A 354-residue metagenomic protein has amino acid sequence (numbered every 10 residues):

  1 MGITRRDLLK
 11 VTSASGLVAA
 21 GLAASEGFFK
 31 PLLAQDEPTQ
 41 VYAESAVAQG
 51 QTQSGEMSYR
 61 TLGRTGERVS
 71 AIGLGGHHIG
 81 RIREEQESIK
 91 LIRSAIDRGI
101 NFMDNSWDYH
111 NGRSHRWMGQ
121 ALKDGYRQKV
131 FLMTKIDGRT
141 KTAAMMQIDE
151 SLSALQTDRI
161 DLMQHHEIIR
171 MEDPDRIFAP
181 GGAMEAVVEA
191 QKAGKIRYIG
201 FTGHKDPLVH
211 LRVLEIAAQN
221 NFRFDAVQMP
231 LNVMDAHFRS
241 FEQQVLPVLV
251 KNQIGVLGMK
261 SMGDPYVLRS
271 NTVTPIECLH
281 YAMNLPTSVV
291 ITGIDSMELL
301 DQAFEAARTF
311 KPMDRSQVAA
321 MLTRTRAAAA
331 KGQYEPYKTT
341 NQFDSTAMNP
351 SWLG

Functional and structural regions predicted by a protein language model:
G2-K129, A186, K192: N-terminal binding-site loop/beta-alpha segment at the start of enzyme catalytic domains that lines or forms
V11, S15-A19, A23-F28, N220 (+1 more regions): Structured C-terminal cap/extension of enzyme domains
S58, S88-I92, S114-A121, Q147-S151 (+6 more regions): A general structural detector for well-ordered alpha-helical segments in enzyme core domains, enriched
L62, L74, M103, M118 (+6 more regions): Conserved, mostly hydrophobic/aromatic
G75-E85, K135-T142, R269: Active-site mouth loops of central-metabolism enzymes
N101-D108, M133-K135, R197-T202, Q228-M229 (+1 more regions): Short catalytic-loop micro-motif centered on adjacent basic/acidic residues
R139-Q244, V250-L257: Glycine/proline-rich, positively charged, aromatic-decorated active-site loop/lid region on the catalytic face
